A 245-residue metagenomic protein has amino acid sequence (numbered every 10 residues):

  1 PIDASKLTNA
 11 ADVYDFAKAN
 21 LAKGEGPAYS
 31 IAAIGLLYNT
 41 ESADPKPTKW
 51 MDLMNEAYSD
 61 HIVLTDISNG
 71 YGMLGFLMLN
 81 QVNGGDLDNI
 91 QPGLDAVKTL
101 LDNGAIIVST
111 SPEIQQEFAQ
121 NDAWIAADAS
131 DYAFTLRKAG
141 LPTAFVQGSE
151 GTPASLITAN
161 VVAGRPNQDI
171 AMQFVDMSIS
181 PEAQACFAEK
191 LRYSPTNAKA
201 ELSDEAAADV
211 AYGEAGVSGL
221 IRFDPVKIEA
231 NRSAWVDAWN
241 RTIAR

Functional and structural regions predicted by a protein language model:
P1-D122: Extracytoplasmic ligand-binding site segments that recognize negatively charged/polar headgroups
P1-N9, G26, M54, W124 (+2 more regions): Short beta-strand->loop
A32, D95-L100, I107-V108, A139-R165: Periplasmic-binding protein-like
G35-S42, M78-V82, S155-N167, C186 (+1 more regions): A bilobed periplasmic-binding-protein/Venus flytrap-type ligand-binding module shared by bacterial periplasmic
W50, I114-E117, A133, A171 (+1 more regions): Short, hydrophobic alpha-helical packing/hinge segments within bilobed ligand-binding/sensory domains
A119, W124-P142: A ligand-binding cleft/hinge motif common to bilobed small-molecule-binding domains
P153, V162-L220: Mature extracytoplasmic/periplasmic domains
E205-R245: Extracellular/periplasmic bilobal clamshell ligand-binding domains
